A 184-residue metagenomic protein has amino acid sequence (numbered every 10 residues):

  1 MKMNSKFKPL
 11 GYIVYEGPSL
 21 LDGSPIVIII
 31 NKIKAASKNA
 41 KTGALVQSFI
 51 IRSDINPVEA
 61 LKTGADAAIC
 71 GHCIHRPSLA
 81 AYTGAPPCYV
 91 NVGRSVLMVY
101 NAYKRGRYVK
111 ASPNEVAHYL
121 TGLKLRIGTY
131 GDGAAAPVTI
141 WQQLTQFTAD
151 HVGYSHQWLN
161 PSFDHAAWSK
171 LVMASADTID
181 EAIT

Functional and structural regions predicted by a protein language model:
M1-T184: Class I S-adenosyl-L-methionine
